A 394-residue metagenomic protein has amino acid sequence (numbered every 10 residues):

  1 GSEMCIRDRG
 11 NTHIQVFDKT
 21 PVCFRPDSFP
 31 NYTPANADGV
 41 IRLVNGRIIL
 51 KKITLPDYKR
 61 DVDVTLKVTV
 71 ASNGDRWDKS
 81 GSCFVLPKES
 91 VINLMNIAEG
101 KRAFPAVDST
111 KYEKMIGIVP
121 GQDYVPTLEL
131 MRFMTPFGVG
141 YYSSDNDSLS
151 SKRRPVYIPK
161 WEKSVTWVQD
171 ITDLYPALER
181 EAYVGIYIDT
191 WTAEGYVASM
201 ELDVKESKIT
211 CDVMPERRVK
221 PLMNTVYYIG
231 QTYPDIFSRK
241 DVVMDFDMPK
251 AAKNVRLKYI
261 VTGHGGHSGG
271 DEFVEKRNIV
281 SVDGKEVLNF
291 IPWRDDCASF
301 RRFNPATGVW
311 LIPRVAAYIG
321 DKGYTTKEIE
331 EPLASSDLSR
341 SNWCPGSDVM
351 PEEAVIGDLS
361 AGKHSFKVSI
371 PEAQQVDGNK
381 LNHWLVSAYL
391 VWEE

Functional and structural regions predicted by a protein language model:
G1-I6: Short, small-residue-biased leader/transition segments that mark boundaries at the very start of proteins
R7-S207, E272-E394: Beta-strand-rich ligand-recognition modules
K205-Y227: A charged, amphipathic alpha-helical module
P221-F273: Surface-exposed interaction/gating patches
